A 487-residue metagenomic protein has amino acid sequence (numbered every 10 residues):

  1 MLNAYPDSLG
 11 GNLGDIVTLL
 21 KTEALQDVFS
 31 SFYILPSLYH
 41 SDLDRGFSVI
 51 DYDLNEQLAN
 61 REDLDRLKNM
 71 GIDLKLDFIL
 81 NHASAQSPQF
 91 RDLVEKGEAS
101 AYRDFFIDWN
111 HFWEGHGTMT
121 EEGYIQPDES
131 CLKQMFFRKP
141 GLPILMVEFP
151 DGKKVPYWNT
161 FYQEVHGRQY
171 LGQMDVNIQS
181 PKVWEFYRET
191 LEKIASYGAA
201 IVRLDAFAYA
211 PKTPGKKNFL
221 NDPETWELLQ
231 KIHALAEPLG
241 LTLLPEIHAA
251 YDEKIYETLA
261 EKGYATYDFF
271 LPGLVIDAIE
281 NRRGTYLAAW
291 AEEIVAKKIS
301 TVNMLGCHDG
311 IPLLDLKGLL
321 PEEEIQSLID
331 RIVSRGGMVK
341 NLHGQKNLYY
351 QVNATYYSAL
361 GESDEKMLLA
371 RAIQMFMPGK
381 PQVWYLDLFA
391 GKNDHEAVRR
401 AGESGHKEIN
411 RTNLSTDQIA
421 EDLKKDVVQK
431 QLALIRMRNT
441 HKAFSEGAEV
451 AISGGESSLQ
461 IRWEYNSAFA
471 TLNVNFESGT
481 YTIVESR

Functional and structural regions predicted by a protein language model:
M1-K182, E192, F207-I279: Acidic/aromatic-lined carbohydrate-recognition and catalytic surfaces of CAZymes acting on diverse glycans
N12-K21, N60-E62, F186-E189, L228 (+3 more regions): Short alpha-helical segments and helix-capping/turn motifs at coil-helix boundaries
A24-L25, A195-S196, M375: Non-catalytic positions within long, well-ordered alpha-helices that form the structural scaffold/packing of enzyme
F29, A199, F207, G379-K380: A structural motif
I34, D77, Y187, I194 (+5 more regions): Conserved, mostly hydrophobic/aromatic
S100, E227-Y350, G405-T412: Glycan-recognition surfaces
A101, S180-V202, L287-V295: An active-site-proximal structural segment forming one wall of the substrate-binding cleft that immediately precedes
V295-Y481: Loop/helix patches that line or flank the sugar-binding groove of alpha-linked glycan CAZymes
